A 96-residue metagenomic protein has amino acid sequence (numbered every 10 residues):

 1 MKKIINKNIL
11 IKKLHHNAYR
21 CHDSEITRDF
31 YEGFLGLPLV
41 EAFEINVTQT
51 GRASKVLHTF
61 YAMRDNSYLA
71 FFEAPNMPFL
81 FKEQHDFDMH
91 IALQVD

Functional and structural regions predicted by a protein language model:
M1-L10: Short acidic N-proximal helix/loop "leader" segments that mark the beginning of a domain or an inter-domain linker
N6, A53, E83-Q84: Residue-level marker of regulatory loop/turn positions in helix-turn-helix DNA-binding domains and in histidine
L14-D23, F60-R64, L80-D96: Vicinal oxygen chelate
R20-Y68: Core segments of cupin and vicinal oxygen chelate
L69-E73: Conserved beta-strand in the GNAT
A74-P78: A conserved beta-strand-loop-helix scaffold within acyl/acetyltransferase catalytic domains
